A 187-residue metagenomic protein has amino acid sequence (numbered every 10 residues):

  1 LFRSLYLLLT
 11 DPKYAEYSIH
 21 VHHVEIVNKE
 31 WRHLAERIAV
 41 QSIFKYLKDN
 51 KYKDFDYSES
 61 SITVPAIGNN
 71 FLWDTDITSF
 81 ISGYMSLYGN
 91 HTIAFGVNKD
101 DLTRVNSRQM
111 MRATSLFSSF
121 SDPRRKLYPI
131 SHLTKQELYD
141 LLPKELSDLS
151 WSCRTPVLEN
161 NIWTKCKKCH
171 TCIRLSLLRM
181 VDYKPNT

Functional and structural regions predicted by a protein language model:
F2-T187: Nucleotide-activated chemistry modules centered on ATP-dependent adenylation/adenylyltransferase
